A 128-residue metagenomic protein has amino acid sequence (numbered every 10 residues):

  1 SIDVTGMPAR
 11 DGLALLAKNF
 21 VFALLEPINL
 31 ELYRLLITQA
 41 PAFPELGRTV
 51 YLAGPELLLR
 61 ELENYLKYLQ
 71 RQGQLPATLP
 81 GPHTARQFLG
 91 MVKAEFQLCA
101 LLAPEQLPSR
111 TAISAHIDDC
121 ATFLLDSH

Functional and structural regions predicted by a protein language model:
S1-V4: Transition segment at domain starts
M7, D11, F22-I37, E45-R71 (+2 more regions): Amphipathic alpha-helical packing segments from all-alpha helical-bundle domains
L15, N19, R60, N64-Q72 (+2 more regions): C-terminal peripheral helix-coil segments that are non-catalytic and often amphipathic
I37-T38, Q106: Helix-terminus/helix-capping segments at the ends of transmembrane helices and short amphipathic helices
